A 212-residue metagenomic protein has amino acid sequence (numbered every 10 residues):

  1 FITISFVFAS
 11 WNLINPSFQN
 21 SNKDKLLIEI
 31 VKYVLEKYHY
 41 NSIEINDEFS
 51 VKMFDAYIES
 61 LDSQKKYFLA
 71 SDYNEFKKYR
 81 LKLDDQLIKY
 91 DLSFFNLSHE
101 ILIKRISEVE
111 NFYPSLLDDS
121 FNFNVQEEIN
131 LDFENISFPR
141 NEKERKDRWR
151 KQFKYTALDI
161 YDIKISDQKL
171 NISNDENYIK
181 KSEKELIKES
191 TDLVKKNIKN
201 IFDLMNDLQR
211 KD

Functional and structural regions predicted by a protein language model:
I2-A9: Bacterial N-terminal signal peptides
A9-D212: Flexible, low-complexity junctional segments that flank or bridge functional domains
